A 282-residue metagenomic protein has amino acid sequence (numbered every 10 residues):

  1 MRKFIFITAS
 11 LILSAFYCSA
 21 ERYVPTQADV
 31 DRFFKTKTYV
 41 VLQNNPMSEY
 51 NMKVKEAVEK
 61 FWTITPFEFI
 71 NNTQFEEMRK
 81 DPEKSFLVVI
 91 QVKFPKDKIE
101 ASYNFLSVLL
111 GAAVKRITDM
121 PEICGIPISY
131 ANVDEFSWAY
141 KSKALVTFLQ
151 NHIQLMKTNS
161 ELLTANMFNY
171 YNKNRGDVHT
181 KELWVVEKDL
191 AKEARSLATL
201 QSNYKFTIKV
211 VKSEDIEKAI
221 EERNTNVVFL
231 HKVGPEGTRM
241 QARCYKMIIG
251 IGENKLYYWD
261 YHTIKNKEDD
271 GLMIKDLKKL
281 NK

Functional and structural regions predicted by a protein language model:
M1-T26: Bacterial Sec-dependent N-terminal signal peptides
E21-F105: Start-of-domain marker
T38-V41, V108, L183-W184, L200 (+2 more regions): A compositionally biased, intrinsically disordered/low-complexity signal enriched for hydrophobic/aromatic residues
S48-V54, E77-R79, K96-K98, K192-S196 (+3 more regions): Extracytoplasmic/secreted cell-surface and envelope-processing proteins
E59-I70, T199-V211, G252-N254: Structural alpha-beta junctions
I90-T147, I216-K282: Amphipathic beta-strand/beta-sheet edge segments enriched in Tyr/Trp
C124-H179: A surface/extracellular/periplasmic glyco- and lipid-processing/surface-interacting theme
T158-M240: Flexible, glycine-rich surface segments
